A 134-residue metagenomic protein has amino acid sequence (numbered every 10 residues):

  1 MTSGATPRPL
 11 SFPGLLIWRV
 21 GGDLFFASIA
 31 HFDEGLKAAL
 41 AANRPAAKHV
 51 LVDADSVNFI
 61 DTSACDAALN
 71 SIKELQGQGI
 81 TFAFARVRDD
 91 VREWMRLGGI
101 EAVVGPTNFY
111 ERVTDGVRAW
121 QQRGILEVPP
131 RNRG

Functional and structural regions predicted by a protein language model:
T2-G134: Structured cytosolic domains appended to multi-pass membrane proteins
